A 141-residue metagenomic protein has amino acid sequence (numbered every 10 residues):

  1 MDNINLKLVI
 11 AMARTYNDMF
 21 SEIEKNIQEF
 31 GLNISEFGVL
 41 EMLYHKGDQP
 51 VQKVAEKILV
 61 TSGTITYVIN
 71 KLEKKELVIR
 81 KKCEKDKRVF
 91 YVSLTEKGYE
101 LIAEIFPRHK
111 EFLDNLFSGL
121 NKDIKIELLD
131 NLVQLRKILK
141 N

Functional and structural regions predicted by a protein language model:
M1, K122-N141: C-terminal regulatory/oligomerization modules of transcriptional regulators
M1-F30, L77: N-terminal leader segment of winged-helix/HTH proteins
A11, D18, E22, G38-E41 (+2 more regions): Pre-recognition alpha-helix immediately N-terminal to the DNA-recognition helix within helix-turn-helix or winged-helix
A13, E41-H45, F106, V133: Short, locally clustered residues in the helix-turn-helix/winged-helix DNA-binding domain
F20, N70-E127: Charged, amphipathic alpha-helical coiled-coil/dimerization segments
S21-T61: N-terminal helix-turn-helix DNA-binding core of bacterial DNA-binding proteins
F30-S35, T64, T95, N121: Short helix-coil-helix linker/hinge
V51-Q52, G63, N70, F90: Residues within helix-turn-helix
